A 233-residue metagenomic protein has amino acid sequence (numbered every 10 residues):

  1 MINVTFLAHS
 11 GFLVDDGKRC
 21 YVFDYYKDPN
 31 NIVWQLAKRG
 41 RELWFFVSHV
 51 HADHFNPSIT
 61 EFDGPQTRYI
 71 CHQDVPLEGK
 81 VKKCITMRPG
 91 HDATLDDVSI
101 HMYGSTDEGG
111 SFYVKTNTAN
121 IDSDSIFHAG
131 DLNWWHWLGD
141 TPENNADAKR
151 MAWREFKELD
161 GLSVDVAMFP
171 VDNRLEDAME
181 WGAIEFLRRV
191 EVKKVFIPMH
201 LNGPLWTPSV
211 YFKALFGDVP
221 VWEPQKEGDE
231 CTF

Functional and structural regions predicted by a protein language model:
N3-F6, Y21-D24, V98-S105, S123-D131 (+1 more regions): Active-site-proximal beta-strand elements of phosphoester/diester hydrolases
V4-S10, K80-L95, E158, M179-F233: Binuclear metal-ion centers of metallo-dependent hydrolases, dominated by the metallo-beta-lactamase
G11-V50, P57-E61, L132-G161: Pre-active-site segment of Zn-dependent metallo-hydrolases
V22-Y26, R41-F55, I70-D74, F127-D131 (+5 more regions): Active-site neighborhood of phospho(di)ester-bond hydrolases with catalytic His/Asp-centered motifs
D28-N31, V50-F55, V75-G79, H91-A93 (+4 more regions): Active-site environment of divalent metal-dependent phosphoester hydrolases
I32-A93: Active-site HxH/HxHxD metal-binding segment of metal-dependent hydrolases
T67-S123, D218-F233: Metallo-beta-lactamase
E108-R189: Active-site-proximal loop/helix segments of hydrolase catalytic cores
